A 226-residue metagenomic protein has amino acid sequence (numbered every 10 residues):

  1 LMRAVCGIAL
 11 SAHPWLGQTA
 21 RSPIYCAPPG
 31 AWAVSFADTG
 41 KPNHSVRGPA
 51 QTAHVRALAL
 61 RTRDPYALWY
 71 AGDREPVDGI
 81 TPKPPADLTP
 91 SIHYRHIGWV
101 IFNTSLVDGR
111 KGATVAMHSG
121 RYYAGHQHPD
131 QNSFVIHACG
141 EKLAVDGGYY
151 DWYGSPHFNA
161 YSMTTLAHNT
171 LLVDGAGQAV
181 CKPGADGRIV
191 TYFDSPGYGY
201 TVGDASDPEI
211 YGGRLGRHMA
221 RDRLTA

Functional and structural regions predicted by a protein language model:
M2-L143, T191-A205: Carbohydrate-active enzyme catalytic cores, enriched for enzymes that act on polyanionic acidic polysaccharides
D108, Y150-W152, E209: Short, surface-exposed beta-strand-loop junctions and turns on beta-sheet-rich folds
K111, V145-D146, G212-G213: Extended hydrophobic-aromatic, low-complexity segments
T114-A116, T170, G216-H218: Well-ordered beta-strand positions in beta-sheet-rich domains
G120, V202-A226: Acidic, contiguous internal or C-terminal segments within carbohydrate-active enzymes that form a structured patch used
Q127-Y198: Active-site rim segments in enzyme catalytic domains, especially the processed small/beta chain of N-terminal
